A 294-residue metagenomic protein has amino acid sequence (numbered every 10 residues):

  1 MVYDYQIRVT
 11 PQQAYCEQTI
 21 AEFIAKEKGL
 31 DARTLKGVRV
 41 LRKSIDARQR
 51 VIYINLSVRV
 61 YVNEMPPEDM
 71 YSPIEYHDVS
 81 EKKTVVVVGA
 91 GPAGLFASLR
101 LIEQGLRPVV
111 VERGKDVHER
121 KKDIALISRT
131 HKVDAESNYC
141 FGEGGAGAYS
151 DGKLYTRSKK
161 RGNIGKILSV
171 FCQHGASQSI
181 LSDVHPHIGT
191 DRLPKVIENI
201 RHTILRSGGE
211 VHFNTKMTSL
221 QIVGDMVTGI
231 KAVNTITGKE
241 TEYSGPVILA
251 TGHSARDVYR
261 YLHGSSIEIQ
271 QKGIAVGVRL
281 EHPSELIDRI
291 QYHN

Functional and structural regions predicted by a protein language model:
M1-I54, V58-Y149, K153-N294: Residues forming the flavin
